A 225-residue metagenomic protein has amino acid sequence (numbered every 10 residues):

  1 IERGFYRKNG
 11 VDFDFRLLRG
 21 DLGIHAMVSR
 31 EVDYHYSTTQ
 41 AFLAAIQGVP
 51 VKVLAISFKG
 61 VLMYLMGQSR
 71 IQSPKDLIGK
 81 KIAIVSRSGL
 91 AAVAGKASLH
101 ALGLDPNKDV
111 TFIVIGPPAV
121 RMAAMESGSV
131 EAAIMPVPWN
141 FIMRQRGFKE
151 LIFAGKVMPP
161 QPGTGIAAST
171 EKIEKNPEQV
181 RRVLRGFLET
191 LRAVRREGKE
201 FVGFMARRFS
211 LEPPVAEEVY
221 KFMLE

Functional and structural regions predicted by a protein language model:
I1-P117, R121-S127, E131-V137, K149-P160: Short, glycine-/small- and polar/acidic-enriched structural segments that line small-molecule recognition paths
Y64-M66, G165-A168, K172-I173: Short glycine- and hydrophobic/aromatic-rich loop-to-beta-strand nucleating segment in the catalytic cores
P138-W139, V157, F209, M223: Glycine-rich beta-alpha junction loops
M143: Short helix- or helix-capping micro-motifs that position conserved polar/aromatic residues at function-defining sites
E174-E225: Secondary-structure end/capping motifs
